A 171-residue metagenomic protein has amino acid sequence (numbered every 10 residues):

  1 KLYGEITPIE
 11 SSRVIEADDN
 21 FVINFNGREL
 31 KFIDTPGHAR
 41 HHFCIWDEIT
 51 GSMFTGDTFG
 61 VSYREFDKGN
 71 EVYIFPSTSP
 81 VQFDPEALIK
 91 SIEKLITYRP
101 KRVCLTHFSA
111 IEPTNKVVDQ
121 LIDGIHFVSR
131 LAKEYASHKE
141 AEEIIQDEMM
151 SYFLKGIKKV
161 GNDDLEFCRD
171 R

Functional and structural regions predicted by a protein language model:
K1-I33, Q82, I89-I92: Metallo-beta-lactamase
K1-S11, V22, I49-G51, E134-I144: Generic structural signal for short, solvent-exposed loop/turn connectors between secondary structure elements
L2-I9, V72-P76, N162-D163: Short glycine/proline- and acidic residue-enriched helix-loop micro-motifs that form flexible lids or anion-recognition
S12, D19, V72-S77, I92-I96 (+1 more regions): Noncatalytic linker/hinge segments flanking ATPase motor cores
D34, R40-E112: Metallo-beta-lactamase
E86, S91-D147: Active-site/pore-lining binding-face segments in mid-to-C-terminal subdomains
R130-R171: C-terminal regulatory/interaction regions
